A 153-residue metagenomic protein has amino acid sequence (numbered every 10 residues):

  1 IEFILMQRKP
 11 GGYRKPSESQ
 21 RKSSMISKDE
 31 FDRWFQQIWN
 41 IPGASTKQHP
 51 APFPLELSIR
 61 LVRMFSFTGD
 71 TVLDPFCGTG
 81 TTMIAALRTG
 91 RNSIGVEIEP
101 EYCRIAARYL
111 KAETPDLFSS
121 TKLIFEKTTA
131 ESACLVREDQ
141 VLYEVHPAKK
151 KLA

Functional and structural regions predicted by a protein language model:
I1-I105, E138, K149-A153: Core catalytic lobe of class I
A107-K151: S-adenosyl-L-methionine
